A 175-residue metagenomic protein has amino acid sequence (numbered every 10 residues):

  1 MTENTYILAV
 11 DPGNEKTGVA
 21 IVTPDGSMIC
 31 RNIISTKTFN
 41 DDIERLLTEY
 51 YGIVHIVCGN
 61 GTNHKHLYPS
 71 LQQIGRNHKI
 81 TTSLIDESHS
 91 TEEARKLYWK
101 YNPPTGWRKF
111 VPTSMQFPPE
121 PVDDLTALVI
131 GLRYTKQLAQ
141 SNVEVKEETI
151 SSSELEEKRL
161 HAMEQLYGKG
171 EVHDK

Functional and structural regions predicted by a protein language model:
M1-V10, N14-K175: Phosphate- and other anionic-substrate recognition elements at nucleic-acid/protein interfaces
